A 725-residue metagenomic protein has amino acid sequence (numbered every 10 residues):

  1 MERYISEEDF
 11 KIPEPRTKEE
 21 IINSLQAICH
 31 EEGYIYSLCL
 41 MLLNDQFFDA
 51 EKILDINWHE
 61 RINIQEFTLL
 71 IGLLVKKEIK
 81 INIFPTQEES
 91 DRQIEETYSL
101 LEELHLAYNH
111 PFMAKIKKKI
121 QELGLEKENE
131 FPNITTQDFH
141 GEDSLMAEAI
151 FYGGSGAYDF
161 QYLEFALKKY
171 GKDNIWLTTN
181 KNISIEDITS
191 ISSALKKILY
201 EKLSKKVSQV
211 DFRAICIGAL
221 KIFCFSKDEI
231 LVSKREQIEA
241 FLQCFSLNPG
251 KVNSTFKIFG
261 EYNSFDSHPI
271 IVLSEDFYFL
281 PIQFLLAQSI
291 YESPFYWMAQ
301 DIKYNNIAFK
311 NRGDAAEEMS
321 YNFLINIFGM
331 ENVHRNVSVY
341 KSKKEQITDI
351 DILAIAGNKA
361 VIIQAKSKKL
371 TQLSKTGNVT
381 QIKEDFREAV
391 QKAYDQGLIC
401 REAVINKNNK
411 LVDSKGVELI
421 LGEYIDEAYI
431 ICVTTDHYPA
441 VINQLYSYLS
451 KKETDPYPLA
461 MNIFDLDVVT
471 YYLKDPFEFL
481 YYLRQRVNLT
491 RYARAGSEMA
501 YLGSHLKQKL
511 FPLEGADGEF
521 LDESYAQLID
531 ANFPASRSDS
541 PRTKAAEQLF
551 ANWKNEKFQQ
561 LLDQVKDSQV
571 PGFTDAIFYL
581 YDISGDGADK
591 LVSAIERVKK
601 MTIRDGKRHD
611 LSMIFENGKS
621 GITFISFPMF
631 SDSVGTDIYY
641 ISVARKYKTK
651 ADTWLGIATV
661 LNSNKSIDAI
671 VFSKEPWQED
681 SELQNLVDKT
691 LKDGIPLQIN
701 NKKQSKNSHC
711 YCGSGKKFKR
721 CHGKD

Functional and structural regions predicted by a protein language model:
M1-N311, E318, N322, N326 (+2 more regions): Acidic, metal-dependent phosphodiester-chemistry machinery of nucleic-acid enzymes
I327-Q346: A short acidic/basic microdomain associated with nuclease active sites
E345-D349, Y424: A short, glycine/Asx- and small/polar-enriched loop/turn that sits immediately N-terminal to a beta-strand
L353, V361-Q364, I431-C432, H709-Y711: Structured core elements
A354-I362, K368-Q372, L611-I622: Active-site beta-strand-loop-beta-strand hairpin of nuclease catalytic cores that positions key catalytic residues
I362-R387: Metal-dependent catalytic core segments for phosphate chemistry
F386-I420: Acidic, metal/cofactor-coordinating or nucleic-acid-engaging core segments within structured domains
I699-K719, G723: Short Cys/His-rich zinc-binding micro-motifs
